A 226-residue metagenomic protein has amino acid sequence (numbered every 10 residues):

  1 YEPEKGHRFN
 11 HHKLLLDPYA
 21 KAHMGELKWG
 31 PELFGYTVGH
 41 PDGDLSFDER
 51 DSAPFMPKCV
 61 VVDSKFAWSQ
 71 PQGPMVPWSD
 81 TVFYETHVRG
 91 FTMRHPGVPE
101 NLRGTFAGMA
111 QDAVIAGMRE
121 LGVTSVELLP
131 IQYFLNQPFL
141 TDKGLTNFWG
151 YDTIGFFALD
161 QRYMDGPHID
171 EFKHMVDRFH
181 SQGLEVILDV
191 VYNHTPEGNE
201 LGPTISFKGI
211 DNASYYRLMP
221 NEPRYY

Functional and structural regions predicted by a protein language model:
Y1-F83, T92-N101: The feature marks proteins involved in alpha-glucan
D42-D44, S52-A53, M75, H87-A107 (+1 more regions): Substrate-binding/active-site clefts of carbohydrate-active enzymes
